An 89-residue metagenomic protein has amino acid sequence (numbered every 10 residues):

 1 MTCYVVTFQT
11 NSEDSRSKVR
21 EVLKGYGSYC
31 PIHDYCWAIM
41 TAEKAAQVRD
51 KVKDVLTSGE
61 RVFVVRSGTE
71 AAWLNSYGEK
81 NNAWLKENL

Functional and structural regions predicted by a protein language model:
M1-Y4: Extreme N-terminal starter segment of soluble prokaryotic enzymes
V6-D14: Short, surface-exposed ligand-recognition loops at beta-strand->loop->(often short) alpha-helix junctions that present
D14-K18, K44-D50: Short, conserved charged micro-motifs
R16-Y26: Short amphipathic beta-strand starts and helix->beta connectors
K24-P31, V55-V62: A common structural junction motif
S28-A42: Short, glycine- and small/hydrophobic-rich beta-strand elements in well-ordered beta-sheets
L56-L89: C-terminal structural segments of small proteins and small subunits
